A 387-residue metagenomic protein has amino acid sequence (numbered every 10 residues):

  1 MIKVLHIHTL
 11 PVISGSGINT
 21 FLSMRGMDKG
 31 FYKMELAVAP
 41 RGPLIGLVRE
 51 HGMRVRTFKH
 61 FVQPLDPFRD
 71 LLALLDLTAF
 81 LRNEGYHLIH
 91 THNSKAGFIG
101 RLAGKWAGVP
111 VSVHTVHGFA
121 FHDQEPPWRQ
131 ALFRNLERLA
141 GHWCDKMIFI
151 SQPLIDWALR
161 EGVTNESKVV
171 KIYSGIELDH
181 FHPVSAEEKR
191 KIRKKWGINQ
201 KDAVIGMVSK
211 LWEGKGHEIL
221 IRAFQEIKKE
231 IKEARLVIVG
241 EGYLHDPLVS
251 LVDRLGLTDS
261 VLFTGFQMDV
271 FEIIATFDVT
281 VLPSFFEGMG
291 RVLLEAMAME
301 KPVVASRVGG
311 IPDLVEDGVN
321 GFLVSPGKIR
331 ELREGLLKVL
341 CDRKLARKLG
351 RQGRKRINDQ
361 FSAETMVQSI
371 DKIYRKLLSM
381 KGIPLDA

Functional and structural regions predicted by a protein language model:
H6-R69, K168-K171, Y243-H245: N-terminal strand-loop element at the rim of the active site of nucleotide-sugar-dependent glycosyltransferases
G15-L22, A203-K229, Y243-V249, R291 (+1 more regions): A conserved mid-protein helix/loop that constitutes part of the nucleotide-sugar donor-binding site
G104, K191-K194, E331, K338 (+2 more regions): A short, well-ordered alpha-helix in the C-terminal region of glycosyltransferases
W143-K171, I176-H182: A short, active-site helix/loop in glycosyltransferases that binds the activated sugar's phosphate group
H182-I198, I383: A short helix/loop element that forms part of the nucleotide-sugar donor recognition site in Leloir-type
F266, F285: Aromatic "clamp/platform" in nucleotide-sugar-dependent glycosyltransferases that forms part of the donor/acceptor
P302-A305, V315: Short hydrophobic beta-strand element within catalytic cores of glycosyltransferases and related nucleotide-activated
D317-G318, F322-I329, K338-R343: Conserved acidic donor-binding segment of nucleotide-sugar-dependent glycosyltransferases
